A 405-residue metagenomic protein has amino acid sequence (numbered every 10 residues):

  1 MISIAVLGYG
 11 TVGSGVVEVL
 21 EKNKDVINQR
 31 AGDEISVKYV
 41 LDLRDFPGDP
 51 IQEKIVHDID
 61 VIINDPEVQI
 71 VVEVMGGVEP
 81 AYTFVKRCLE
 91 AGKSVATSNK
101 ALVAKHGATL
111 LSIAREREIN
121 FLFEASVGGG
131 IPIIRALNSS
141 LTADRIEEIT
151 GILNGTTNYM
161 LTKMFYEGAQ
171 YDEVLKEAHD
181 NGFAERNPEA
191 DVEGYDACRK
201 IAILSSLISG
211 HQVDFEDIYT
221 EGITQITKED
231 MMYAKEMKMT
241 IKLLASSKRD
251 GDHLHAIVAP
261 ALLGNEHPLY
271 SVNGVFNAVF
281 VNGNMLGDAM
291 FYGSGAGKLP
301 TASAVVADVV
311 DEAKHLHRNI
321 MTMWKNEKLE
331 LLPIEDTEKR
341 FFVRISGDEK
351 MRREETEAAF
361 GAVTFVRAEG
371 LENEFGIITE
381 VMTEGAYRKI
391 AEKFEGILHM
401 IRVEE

Functional and structural regions predicted by a protein language model:
M1-E90: N-terminal glycine-/serine-/threonine-rich beta1-alpha1-beta2 phosphate-ribose binding loop of Rossmann-like
V68, R115-D196, I203: Rossmann-like NAD(P)H-binding beta-loop-alpha module
A81-R87, A91, K100-N138: Rossmann-fold NAD(P)-binding glycine/threonine-rich loop
S94-A96: A short hydrophobic/small-residue beta-strand
L175-S271, F276-A278: Substrate-binding/catalytic subdomain of NAD(P)-dependent oxidoreductase enzymes
P260-N284, K298, A359-L371, T379-V381: Low-complexity, glycine/alanine/valine/leucine- and proline-rich hydrophobic stretches
P268-M323, E330-D336: ATP-dependent carboxylate/acyl-activation modules
V309-E405: A conserved regulatory-domain signal marking ACT and ACT-like small-molecule sensing domains and adjacent regulatory
